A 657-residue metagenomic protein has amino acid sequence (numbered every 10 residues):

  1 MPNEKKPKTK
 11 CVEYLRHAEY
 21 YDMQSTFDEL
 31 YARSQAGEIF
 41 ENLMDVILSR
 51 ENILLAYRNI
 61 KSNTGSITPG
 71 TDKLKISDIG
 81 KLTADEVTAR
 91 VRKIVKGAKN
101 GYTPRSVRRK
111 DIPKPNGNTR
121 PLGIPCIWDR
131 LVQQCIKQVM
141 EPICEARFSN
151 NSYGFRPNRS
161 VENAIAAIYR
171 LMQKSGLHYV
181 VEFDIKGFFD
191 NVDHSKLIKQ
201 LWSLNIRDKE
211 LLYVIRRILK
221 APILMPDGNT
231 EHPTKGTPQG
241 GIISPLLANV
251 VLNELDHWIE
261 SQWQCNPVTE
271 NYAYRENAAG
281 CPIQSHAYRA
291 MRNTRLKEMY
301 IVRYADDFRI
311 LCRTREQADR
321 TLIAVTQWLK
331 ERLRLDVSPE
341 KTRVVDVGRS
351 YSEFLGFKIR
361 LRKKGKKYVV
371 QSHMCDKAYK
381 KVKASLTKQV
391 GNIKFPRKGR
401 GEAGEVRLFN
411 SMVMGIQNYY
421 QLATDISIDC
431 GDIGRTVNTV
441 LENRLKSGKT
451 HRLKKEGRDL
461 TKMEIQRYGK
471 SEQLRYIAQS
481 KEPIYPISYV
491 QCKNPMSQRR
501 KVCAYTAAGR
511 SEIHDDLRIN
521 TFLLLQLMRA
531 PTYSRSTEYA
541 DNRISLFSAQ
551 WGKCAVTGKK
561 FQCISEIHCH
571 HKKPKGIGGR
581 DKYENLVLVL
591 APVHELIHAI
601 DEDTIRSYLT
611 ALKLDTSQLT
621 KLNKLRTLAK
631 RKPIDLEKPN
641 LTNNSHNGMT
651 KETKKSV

Functional and structural regions predicted by a protein language model:
P2, S372, D376-K455: Right-hand nucleic-acid polymerase module
K5-K8, A18-I242, L246: Conserved pre-catalytic core of RNA-dependent polymerases
S106, N150-N151, R156, N163-P339 (+2 more regions): Conserved polymerase palm-domain catalytic core
D184, G558-A591, A599-Y608: Histidine-centered nuclease catalytic patch
K220, N229, L333-K398, G404 (+1 more regions): A conserved non-catalytic segment of reverse transcriptases and RNA-directed RNA polymerases corresponding to the late
I433-T436, N443-S534, K613-Q618: Extended C-terminal regions of large enzymes
T537-H568, L590-P592: Short cysteine-rich loop/turn motifs with clustered Cys
G576-E584, L596-K638: Polybasic, low-complexity binding patches
